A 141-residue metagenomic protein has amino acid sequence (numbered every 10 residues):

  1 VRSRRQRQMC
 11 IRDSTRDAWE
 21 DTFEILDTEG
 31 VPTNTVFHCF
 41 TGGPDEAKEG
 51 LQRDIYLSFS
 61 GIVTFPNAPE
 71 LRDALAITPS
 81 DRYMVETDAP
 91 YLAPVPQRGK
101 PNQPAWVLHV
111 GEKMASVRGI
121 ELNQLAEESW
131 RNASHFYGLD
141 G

Functional and structural regions predicted by a protein language model:
V1-I11: Single conserved hydrophobic/aromatic residue that forms the stacking wall/gate of nucleotide- or nucleobase-binding
R12-E29: Glycine- and Gly-Pro-enriched alpha-helical subdomains that act as flexible, kink-prone "lid/hinge" or packing modules
R12-R16, N34-G42, G61: Catalytic beta/alpha-barrel core
D27-N34, E49-S60, P79-R82: Glycine-enriched alpha-helix->loop->beta-strand junction motifs that scaffold or abut catalytic
H38, G50, D88, L125 (+1 more regions): Conserved, mostly hydrophobic/aromatic
S58-D73: Active-site glycine- and acidic-residue-rich loops that bind and position anionic ligands or nucleotide-like cofactors
D81-Q103, L125: Short acidic/histidine-rich active-site segments
A105-G141: Mid-to-C-terminal alpha-helical segments outside catalytic/metal-binding sites
